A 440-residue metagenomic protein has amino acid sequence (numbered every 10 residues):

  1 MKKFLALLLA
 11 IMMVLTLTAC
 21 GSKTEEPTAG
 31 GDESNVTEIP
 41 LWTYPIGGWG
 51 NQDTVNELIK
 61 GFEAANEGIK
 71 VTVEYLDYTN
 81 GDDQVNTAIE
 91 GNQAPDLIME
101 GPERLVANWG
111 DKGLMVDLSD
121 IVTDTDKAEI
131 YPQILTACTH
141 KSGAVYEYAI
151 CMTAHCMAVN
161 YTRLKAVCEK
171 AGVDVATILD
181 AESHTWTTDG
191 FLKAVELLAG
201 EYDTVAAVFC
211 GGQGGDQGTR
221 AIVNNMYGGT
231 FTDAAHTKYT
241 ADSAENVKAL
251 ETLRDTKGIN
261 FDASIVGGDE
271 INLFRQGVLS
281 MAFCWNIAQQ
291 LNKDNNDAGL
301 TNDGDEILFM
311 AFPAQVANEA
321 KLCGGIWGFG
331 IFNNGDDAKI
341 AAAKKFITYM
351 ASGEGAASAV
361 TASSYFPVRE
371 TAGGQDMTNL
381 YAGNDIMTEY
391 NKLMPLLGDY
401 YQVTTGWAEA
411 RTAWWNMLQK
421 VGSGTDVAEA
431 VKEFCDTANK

Functional and structural regions predicted by a protein language model:
A6, C20-A107, D126-K127, C168-A171 (+8 more regions): Conserved N-terminal structural module of periplasmic/extracytoplasmic solute-binding proteins
K60, K70, E251, G258 (+1 more regions): Extracytoplasmic/periplasmic substrate-recognition and gating elements
Y75-Q84, E103-R104, H184-G190, D262-Q276: Short helix-initiation/N-cap motifs at beta->coil->alpha
G101-C156, K165, D189, G304-P313 (+2 more regions): Hinge/lid segment of periplasmic solute-binding proteins
S119-I130, K170, V175-H184, V208-F209 (+4 more regions): Short, solvent-exposed loop/beta-turn-alpha elements that line the ligand-binding surface or hinge of extracytoplasmic
A144-C151, H155, H184-K238: Extracytoplasmic/periplasmic solute-binding protein
L192-A199, A234-G267, F312: Glycine-centered hinge/linker elements that transmit conformational signals in sensory and ligand-binding systems
A356, E370-T378, A382, T388-K440: Conserved C-terminal helix/tail region of periplasmic/extracytoplasmic solute-binding proteins
